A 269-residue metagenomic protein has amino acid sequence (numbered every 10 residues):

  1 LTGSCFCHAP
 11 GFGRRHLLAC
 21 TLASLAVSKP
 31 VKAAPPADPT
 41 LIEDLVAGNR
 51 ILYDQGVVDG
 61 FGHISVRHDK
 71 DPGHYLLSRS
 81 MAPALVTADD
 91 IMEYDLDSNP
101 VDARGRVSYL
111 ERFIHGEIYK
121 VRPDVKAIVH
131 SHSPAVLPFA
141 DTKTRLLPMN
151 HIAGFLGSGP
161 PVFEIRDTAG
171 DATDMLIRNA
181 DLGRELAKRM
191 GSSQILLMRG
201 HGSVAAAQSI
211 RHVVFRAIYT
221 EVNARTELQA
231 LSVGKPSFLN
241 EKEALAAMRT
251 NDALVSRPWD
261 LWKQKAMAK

Functional and structural regions predicted by a protein language model:
L1-F12, H16-A26: N-terminal secretory signal peptides
S28-A33: Boundary at the C-terminal end of the N-terminal hydrophobic targeting segment
A34-K269: Glycine-rich flexible loops
